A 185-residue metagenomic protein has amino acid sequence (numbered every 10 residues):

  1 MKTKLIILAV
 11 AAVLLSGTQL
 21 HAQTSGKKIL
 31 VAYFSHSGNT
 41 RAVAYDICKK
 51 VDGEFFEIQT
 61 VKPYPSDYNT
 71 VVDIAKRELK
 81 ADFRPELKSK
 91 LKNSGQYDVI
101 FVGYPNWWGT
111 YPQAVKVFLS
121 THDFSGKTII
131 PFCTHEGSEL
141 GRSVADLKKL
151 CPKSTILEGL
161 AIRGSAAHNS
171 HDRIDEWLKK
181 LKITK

Functional and structural regions predicted by a protein language model:
K2, A9, G17-V61, I74-K185: FMN-binding flavodoxin-like domain, especially the glycine-rich phosphate-binding loop
P65-D73: Hydrolase active-site cap/lid region
